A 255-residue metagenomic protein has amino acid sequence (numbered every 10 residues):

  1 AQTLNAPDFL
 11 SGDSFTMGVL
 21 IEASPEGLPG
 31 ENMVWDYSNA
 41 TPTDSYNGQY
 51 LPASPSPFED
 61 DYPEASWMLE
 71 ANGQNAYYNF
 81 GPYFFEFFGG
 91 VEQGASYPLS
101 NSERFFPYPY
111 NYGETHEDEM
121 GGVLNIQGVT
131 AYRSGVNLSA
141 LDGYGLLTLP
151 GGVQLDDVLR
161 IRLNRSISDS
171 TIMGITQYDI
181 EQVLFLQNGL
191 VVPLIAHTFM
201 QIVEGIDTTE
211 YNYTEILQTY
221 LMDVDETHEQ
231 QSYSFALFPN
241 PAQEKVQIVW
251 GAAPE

Functional and structural regions predicted by a protein language model:
A1-L221: Conserved functional acidic sites
Y110-Y112, L155, H228-Y233, A242: A short, polar/charged loop/turn motif at coil->beta-strand junctions and beta-hairpin connectors
G135, I180, Q231-Y233, E244: Exposed loop/turn and edge beta-strand positions of beta-sandwich/beta-sheet ligand-binding modules
L141, I248-W250: Hydrophobic residues in beta-strands and at strand termini
F185, F238-N240: Well-ordered beta-strand positions
T214-F238: Residue-level detector of functionally pivotal "anchor" positions at catalytic/ligand-binding pockets or at interdomain
P241-Q247: Short coil/turn motif common to extracellular beta-sandwich-like domains
A252-E255: Short proline/glycine-enriched turn/loop motifs at strand-loop junctions of beta-rich domains
